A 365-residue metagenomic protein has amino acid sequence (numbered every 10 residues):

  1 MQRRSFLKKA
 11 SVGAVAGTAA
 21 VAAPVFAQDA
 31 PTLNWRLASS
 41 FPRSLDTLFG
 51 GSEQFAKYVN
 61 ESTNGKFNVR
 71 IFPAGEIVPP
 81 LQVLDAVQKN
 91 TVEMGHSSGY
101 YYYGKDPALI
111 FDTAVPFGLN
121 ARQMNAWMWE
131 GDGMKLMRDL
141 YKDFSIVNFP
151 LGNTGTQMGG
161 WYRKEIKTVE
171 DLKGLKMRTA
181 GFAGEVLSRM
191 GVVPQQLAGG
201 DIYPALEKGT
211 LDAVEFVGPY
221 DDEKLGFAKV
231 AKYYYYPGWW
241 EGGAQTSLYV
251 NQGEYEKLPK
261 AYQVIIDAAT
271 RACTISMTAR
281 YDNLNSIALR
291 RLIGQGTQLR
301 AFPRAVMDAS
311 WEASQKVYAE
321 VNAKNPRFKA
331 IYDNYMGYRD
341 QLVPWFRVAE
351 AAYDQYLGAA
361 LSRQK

Functional and structural regions predicted by a protein language model:
Q2-V21, F26-M124, D132-K365: N-terminal secretory/targeting leader peptides
